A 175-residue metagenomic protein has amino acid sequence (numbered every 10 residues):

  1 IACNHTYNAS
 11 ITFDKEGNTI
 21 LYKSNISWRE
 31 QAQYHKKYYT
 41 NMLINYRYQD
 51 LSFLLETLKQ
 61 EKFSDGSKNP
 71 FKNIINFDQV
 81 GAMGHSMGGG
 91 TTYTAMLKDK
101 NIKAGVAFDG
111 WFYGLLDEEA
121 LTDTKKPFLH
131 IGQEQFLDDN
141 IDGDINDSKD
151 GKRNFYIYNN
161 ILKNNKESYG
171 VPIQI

Functional and structural regions predicted by a protein language model:
A2-K15, Y169-I175: Short, solvent-exposed beta-strand-terminating loops
C3, S10-D14, T94-A95, D117-E118 (+1 more regions): Short, solvent-exposed loop/turn and secondary-structure capping segments
N4, S86, E134: Nucleotide-sugar donor-binding loop of glycosyltransferases
Y7-F77: Alpha/beta-hydrolase active-site loop
M42-S52, F77-T91, Y158-I175: A short, hydrophobic secondary-structure junction motif
L54-T122: Primarily recognizes the serine-hydrolase "nucleophile elbow" in alpha/beta-hydrolase and SGNH/GDSL folds
K103-I175: The feature captures the conserved acid-bearing segment of alpha/beta-hydrolase catalytic domains
